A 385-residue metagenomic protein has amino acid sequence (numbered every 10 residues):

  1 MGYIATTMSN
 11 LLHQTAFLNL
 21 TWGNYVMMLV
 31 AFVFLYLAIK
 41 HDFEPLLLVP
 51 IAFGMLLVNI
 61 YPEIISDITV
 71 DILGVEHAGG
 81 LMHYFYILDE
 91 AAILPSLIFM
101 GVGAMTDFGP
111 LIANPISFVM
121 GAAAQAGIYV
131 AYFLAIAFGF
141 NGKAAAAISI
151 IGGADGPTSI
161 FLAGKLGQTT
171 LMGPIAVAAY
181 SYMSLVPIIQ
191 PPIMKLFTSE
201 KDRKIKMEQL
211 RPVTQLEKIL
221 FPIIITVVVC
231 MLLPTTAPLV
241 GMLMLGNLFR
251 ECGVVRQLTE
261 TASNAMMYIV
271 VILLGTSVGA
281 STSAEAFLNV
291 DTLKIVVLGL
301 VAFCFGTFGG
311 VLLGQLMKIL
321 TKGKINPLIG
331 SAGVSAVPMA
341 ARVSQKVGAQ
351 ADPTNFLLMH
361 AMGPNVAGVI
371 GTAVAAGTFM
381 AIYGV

Functional and structural regions predicted by a protein language model:
M1-D71, H77: N-terminal alpha-helical transmembrane segments of multi-pass membrane transport and channel/translocase proteins
M1-N19, Y25, D71-A78, P192-F221 (+2 more regions): Intrinsically disordered, low-complexity non-transmembrane regions of multi-pass membrane transporters
F32, P110-Y132, S283-G310, A361-N365: Entry/N-cap segments of selected transmembrane alpha helices and their immediately preceding amphipathic helices
I39-L48, I68, Y84-F85, M105-M120 (+5 more regions): Interfacial helix-loop-helix linkers and transmembrane-helix boundary segments in multi-pass membrane proteins
A91, F99-M105, M120-V130, L134 (+3 more regions): Alpha-helical membrane segments and immediately flanking helix-loop junctions that form or couple to the substrate/ion
T170-I188, L298-G306, I329-A332: Alpha-helical transmembrane segments
A178-V254: Membrane-embedded hairpin module used as a gating/binding unit in multi-pass transport and secretion proteins
T226-L313: Transmembrane helical segments that form the transport core of multi-pass membrane transport proteins
